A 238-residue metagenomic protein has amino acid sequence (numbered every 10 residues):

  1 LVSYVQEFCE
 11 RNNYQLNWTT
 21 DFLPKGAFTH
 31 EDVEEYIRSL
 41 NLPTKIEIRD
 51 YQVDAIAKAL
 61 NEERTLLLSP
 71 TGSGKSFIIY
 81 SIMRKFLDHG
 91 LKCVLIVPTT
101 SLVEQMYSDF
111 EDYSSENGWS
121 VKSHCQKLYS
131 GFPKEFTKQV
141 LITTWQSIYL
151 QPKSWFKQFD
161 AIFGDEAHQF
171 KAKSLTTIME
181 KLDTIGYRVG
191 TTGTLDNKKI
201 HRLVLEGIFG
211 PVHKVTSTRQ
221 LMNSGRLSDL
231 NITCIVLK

Functional and structural regions predicted by a protein language model:
L1-F28: Interdomain "pre-motor" coupling segment immediately N-terminal to P-loop NTPase/helicase cores
F22-L68: Conserved pre-motif I regulatory segment
S69, E166: The Walker A (P-loop) glycine that initiates the GxxxxGKT/S ATP-binding motif of P-loop NTPases
S73-D112, L175, N197: Conserved Walker A/P-loop ATP-binding site and its immediately adjacent core in helicase/helicase-like ATPase domains
F86-C93, S114-G118, G186, H213: Post-Walker A helix-loop "phosphate-sensing" segment adjacent to the P-loop in P-loop NTPases
S101-Y129: Conserved helix-turn-beta segment of the N-terminal RecA-like "Helicase ATP-binding" lobe in SF1/SF2 helicases
Y129-A161, A172-T177: Conserved helix/coil segment N-terminal to the catalytic DExD/H
D160-A161, H168-T233: Post-DEXD/H (motif II) to motif III coupling segment of the RecA-like Helicase ATP-binding lobe
